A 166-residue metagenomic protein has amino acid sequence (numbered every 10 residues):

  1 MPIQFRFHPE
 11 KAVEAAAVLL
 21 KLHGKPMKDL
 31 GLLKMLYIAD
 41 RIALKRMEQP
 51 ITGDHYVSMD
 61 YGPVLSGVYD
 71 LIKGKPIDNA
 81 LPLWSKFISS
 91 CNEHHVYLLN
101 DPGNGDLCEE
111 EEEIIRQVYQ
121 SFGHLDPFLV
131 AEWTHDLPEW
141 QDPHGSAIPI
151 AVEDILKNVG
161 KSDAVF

Functional and structural regions predicted by a protein language model:
M1-F166: Domain-edge interaction signal
